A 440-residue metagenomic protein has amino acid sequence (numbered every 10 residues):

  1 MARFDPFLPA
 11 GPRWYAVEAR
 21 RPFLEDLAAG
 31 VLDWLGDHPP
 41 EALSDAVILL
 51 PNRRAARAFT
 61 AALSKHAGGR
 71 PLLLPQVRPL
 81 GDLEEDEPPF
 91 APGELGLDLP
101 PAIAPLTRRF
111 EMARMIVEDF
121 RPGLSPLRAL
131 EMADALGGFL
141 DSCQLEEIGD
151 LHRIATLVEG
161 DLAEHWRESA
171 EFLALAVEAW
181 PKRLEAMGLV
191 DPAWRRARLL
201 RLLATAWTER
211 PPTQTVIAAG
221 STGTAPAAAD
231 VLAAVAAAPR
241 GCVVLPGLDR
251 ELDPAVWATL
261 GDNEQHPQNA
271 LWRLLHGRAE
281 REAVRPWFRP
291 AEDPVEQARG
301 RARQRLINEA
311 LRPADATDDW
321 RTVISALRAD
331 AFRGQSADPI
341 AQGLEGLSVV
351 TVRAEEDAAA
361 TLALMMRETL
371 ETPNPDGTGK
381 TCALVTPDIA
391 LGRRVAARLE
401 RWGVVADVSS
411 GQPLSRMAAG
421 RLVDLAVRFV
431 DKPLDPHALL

Functional and structural regions predicted by a protein language model:
M1-L440: Nucleic acid-machinery interaction/catalytic patches
